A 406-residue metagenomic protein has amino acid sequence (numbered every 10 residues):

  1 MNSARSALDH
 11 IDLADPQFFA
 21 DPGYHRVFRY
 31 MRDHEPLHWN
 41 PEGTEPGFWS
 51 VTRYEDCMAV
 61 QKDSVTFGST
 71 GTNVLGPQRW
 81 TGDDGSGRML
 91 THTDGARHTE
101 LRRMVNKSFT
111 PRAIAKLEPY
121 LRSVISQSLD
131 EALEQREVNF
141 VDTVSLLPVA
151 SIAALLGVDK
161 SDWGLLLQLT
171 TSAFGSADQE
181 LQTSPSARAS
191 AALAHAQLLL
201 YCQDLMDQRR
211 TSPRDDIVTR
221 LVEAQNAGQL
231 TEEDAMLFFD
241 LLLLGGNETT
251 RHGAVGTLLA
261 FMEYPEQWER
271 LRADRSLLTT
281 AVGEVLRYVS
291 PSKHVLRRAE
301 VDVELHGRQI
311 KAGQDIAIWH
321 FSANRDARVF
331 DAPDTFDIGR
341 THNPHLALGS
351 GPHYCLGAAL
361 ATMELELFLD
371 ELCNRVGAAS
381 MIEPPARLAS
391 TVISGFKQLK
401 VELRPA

Functional and structural regions predicted by a protein language model:
M1-A406: Cytochrome P450
